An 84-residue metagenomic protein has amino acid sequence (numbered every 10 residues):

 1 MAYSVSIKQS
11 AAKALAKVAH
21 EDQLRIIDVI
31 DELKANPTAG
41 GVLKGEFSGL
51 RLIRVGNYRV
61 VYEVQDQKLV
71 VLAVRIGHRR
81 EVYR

Functional and structural regions predicted by a protein language model:
M1-N57, Q65-V70, I76, E81-R84: Basic, Lys/Arg-enriched alpha-helical interface segments
